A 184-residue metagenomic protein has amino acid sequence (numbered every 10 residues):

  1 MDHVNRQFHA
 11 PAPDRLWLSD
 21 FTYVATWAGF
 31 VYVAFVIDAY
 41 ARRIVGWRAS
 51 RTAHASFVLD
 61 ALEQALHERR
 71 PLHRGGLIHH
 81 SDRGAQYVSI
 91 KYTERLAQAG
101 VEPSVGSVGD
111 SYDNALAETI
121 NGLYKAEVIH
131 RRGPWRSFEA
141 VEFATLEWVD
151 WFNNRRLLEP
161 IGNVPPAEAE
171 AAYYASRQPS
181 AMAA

Functional and structural regions predicted by a protein language model:
M1-A184: Charged DNA-binding/catalytic regions of mobile-element recombinases
